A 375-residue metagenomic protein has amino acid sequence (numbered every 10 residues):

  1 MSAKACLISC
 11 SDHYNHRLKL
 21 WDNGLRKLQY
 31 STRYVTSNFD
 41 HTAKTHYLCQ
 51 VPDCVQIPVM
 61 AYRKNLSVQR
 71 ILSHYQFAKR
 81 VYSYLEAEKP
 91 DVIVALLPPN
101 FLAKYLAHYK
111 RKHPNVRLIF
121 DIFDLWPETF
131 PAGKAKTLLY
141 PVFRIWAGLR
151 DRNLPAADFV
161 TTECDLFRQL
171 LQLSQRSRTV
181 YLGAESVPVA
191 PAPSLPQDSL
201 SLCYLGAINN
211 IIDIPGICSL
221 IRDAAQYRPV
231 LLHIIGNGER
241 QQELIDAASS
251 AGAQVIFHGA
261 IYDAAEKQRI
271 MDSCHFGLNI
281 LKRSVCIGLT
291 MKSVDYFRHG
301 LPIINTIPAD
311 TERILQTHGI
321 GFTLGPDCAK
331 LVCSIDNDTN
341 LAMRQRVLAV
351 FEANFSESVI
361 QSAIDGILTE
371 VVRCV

Functional and structural regions predicted by a protein language model:
M1-D53, F159, S219-Q226: N-terminal subdomain of nucleotide-sugar transferases
N23, K79-S83, F101-K104, H108-K112 (+2 more regions): Membrane-proximal helix-turn-helix segments that form the acceptor-binding/catalytic region of lipid-linked
T36, I119, P127, Y140-P191 (+1 more regions): Donor nucleotide-sugar binding/catalytic pocket of nucleotide-sugar-dependent glycosyltransferases
V59-Q69, V116-G148: Acceptor-binding helix/loop patch of EC 2.4 sugar-transfer enzymes, predominantly nucleotide-sugar-dependent
T161, S194-I212, I217-R222, L232-H233: Conserved donor-binding/catalytic core segment of Leloir-type glycosyltransferases
I212, H258, D263-R269, G277-D295 (+1 more regions): Nucleotide-sugar-dependent
Q242-A265: Nucleotide-activated donor-binding/catalytic signature segment of Leloir-type glycosyltransferases, i.e., the conserved
P326-V371: A charged, aromatic-enriched C-terminal amphipathic alpha-helix characteristic of glycosyltransferases across folds
